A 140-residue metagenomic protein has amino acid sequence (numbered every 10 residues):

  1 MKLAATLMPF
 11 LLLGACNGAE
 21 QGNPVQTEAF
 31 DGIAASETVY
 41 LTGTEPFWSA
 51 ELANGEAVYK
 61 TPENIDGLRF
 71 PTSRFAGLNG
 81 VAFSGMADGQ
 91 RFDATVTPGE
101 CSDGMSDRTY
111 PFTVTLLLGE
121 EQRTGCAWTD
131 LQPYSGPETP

Functional and structural regions predicted by a protein language model:
M1-P9: Sec-dependent signal peptide recognition, specifically the positively charged N-region followed immediately by
F10, T95, E120-E121: Processing junctions and N-termini across compartments
L12-A15: C-terminal motif of bacterial Sec signal peptides marking the signal peptidase cleavage site
N17-E20: Bacterial signal peptide processing site
G22-S36: Transition segment at domain starts
S36-T95, D130: Central antiparallel beta-sheet cores of small beta-barrel/beta-sandwich binding domains
G89, A94-S102, D107: Acidic, glycine-rich flexible loop segments
R108-P140: C-terminal partner/receptor-binding element of secreted or periplasmic proteins
